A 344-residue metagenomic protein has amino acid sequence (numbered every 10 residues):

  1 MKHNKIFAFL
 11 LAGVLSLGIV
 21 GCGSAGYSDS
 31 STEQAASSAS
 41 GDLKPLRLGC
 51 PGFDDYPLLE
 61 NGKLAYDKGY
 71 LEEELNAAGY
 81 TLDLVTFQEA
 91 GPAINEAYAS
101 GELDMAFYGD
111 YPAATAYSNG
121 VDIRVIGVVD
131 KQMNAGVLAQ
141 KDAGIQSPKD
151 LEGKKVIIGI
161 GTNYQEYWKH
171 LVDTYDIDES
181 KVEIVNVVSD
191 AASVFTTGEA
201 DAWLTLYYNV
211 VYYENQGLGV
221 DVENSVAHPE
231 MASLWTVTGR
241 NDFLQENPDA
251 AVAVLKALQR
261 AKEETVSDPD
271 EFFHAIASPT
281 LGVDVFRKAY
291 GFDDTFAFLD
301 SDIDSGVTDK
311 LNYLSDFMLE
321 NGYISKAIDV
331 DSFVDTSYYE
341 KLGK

Functional and structural regions predicted by a protein language model:
M1-P45, L342-K344: Short, low-complexity disordered leader/linker segments with a strong preference for bacterial N-terminal type II
S40, P45-Y66, G161: Extracytoplasmic "Venus flytrap"
G52-Y56, Q245-I324: Secondary-structure end/capping motifs
Y80, L84-E96, G109, S180-T197 (+1 more regions): Short helix-initiation/N-cap motifs at beta->coil->alpha
Y111, V187-A277: Pocket-lining segment of extracytoplasmic ligand-binding domains
A116-I126, Y212-V226, A327: Ligand-binding "clamshell"
Q140-K155, Q245-D249: Flexible hinge/capping segments at coil-to-helix
S315-K344: Conserved C-terminal helix/tail region of periplasmic/extracytoplasmic solute-binding proteins
